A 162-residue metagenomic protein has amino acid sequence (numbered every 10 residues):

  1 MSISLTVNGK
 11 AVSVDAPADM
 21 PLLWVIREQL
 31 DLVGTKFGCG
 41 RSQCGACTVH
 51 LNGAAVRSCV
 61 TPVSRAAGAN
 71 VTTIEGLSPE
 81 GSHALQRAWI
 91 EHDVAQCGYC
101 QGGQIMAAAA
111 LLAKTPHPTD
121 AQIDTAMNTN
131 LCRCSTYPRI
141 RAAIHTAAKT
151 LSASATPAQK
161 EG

Functional and structural regions predicted by a protein language model:
M1-G162: Signature of N-terminal electron-transfer/Fe-S-associated modules in redox systems
